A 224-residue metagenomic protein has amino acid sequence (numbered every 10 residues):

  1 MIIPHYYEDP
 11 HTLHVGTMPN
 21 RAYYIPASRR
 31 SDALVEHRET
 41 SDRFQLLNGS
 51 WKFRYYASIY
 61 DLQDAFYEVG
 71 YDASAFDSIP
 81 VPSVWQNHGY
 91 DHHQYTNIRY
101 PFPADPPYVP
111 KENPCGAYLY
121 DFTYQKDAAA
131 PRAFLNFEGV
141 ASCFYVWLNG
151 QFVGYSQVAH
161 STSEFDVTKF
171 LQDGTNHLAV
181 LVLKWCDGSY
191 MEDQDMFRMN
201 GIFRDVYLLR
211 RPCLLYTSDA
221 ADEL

Functional and structural regions predicted by a protein language model:
I2-M18, S31-R38, K52-Y56, H88 (+2 more regions): Accessory beta-strand-rich segments of carbohydrate-active enzymes
R43-F44, D72, R198-M199: Extracytoplasmic/secreted proteins and extracellular or luminal domains
Q45-F53: Mature N-terminal segment immediately following signal peptide/propeptide cleavage in secreted/periplasmic
L62-S74: Short Gly/aromatic-enriched secondary-structure transition segments
Y95-P107: N-terminal glycine-rich cofactor-binding segment
Y216-L224: Single conserved hydrophobic/aromatic residue that forms the stacking wall/gate of nucleotide- or nucleobase-binding
